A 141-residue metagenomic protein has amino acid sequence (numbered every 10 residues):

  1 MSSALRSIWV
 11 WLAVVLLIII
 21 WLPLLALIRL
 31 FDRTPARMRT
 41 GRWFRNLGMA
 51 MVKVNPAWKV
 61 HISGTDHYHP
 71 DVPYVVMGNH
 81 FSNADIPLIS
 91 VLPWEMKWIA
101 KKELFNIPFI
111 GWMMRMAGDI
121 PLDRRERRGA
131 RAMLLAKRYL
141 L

Functional and structural regions predicted by a protein language model:
M1-H61, W112-M116: A transmembrane-helix-recognition feature enriched in membrane-embedded lipid enzymes and envelope glyco-/phospholipid
W58-L141: Soluble catalytic domains of membrane acyltransferases
